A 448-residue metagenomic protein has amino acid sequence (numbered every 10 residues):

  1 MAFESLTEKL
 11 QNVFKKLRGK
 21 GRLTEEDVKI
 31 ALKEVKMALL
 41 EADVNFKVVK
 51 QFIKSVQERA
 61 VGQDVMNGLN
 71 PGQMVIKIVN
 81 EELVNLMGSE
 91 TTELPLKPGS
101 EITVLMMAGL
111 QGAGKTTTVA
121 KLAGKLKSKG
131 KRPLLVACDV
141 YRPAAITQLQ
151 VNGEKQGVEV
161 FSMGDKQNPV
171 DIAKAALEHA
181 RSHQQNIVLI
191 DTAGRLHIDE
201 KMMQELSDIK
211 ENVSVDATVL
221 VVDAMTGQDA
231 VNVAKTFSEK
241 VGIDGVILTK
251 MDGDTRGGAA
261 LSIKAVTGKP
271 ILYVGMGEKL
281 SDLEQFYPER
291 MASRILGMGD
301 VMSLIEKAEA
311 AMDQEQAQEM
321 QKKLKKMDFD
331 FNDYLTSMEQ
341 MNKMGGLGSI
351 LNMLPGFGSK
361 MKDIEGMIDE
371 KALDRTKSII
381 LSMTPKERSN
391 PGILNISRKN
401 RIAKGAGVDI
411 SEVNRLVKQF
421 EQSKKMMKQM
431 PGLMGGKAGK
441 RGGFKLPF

Functional and structural regions predicted by a protein language model:
F3-K20, R290-F448: Long amphipathic alpha-helical segments used for membrane anchoring, targeting, substrate engagement, or oligomerization
S5, K20, D27, E93-G99 (+15 more regions): Replace "in large, NTP-powered and nucleic-acid-processing enzymes" with "in large, NTP-powered factors and other
L6, L10-C138, A145-D165, A173-T192: Primarily NTPase-proximal linker/entry elements flanking Walker-type ATP/GTP-binding cores
L17, D43, V79, L110 (+9 more regions): Residue-level signature of catalytic and energy-coupling elements of molecular machines, predominantly ATP/GTP-dependent
I30, E34, Q51, S55 (+8 more regions): Amphipathic alpha-helical interaction segments
N45, Q111, V136-Y141, M163-D165 (+5 more regions): G-domain G4 guanine-recognition motif of GTPases
K129-L134, Q156-V160, V188, V213-T218 (+2 more regions): Short, surface-exposed connector motifs at secondary-structure boundaries
A173-K174, R181, Q185, H197 (+2 more regions): Conserved phosphate-handling catalytic cores of large alpha/beta enzymes
